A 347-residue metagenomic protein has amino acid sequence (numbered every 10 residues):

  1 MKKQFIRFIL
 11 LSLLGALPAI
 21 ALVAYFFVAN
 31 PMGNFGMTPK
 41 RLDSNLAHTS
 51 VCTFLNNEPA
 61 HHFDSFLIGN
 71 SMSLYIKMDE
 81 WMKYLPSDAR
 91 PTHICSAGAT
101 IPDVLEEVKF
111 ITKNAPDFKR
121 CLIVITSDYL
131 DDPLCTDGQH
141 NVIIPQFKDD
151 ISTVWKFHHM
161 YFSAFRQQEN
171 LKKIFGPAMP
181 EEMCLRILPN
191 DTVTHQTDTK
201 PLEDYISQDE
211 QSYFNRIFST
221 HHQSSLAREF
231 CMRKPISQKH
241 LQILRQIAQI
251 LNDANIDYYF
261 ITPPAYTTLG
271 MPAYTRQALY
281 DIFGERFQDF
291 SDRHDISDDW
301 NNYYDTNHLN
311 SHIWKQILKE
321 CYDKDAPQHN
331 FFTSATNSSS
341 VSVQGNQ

Functional and structural regions predicted by a protein language model:
R7-A29: Hydrophobic membrane-insertion alpha-helices, especially the h-region of bacterial N-terminal signal peptides
F27-S50: Alpha-helical transmembrane signal-anchor/signal-peptide segments
D43-G69: Short extracytoplasmic
H61-H62, M72-H158: Membrane-embedded segments
A99-P102, K234-H240, P264-P272: Acidic-and-aromatic substrate-binding clefts and catalytic sites of carbohydrate-active enzymes
I125, G138-A254, N337-Q347: Secreted/periplasmic serine-hydrolase-like ester/acetyl group-modifying domain
R245-M271: Active-site segments of SGNH/GDSL-like serine hydrolases that catalyze O-acetyl group transfer/hydrolysis on lipids
G270-N346: C-terminal regions of proteins
